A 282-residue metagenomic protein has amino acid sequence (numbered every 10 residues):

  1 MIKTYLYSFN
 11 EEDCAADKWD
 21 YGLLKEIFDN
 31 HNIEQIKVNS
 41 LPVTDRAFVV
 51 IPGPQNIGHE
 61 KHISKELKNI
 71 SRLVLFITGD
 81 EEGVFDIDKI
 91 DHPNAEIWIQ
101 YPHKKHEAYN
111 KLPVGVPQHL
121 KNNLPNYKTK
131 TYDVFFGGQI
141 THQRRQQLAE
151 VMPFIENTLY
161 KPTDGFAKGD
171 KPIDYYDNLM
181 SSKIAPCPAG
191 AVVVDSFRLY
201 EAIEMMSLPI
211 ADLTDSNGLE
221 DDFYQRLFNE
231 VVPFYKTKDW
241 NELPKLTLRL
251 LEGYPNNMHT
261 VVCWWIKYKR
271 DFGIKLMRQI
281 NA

Functional and structural regions predicted by a protein language model:
M1-E230, K236, W264-I280: Nucleotide-sugar donor-binding catalytic core of glycosyltransferases
V232-L243, R249: Short acidic-hydrophobic, aromatic-tinged amphipathic segments that line or gate anion-handling sites
P244, L248-A282: A charged, aromatic-enriched C-terminal amphipathic alpha-helix characteristic of glycosyltransferases across folds
